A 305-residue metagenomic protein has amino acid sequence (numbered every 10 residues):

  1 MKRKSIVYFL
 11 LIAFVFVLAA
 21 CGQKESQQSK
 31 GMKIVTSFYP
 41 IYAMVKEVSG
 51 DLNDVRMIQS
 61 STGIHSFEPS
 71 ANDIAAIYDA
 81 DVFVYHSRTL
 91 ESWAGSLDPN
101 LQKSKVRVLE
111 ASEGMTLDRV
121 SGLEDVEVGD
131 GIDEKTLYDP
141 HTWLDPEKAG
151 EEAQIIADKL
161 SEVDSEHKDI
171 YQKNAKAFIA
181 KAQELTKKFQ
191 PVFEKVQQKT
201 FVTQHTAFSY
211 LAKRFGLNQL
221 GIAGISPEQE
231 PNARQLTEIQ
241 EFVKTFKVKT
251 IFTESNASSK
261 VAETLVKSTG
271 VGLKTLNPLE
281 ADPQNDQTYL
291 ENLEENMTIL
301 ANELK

Functional and structural regions predicted by a protein language model:
K2-E25: Sec-dependent N-terminal signal peptides of Gram-positive bacterial secreted proteins and lipoproteins
C21-K305: Extracytoplasmic metal-acquisition and chelation regions
